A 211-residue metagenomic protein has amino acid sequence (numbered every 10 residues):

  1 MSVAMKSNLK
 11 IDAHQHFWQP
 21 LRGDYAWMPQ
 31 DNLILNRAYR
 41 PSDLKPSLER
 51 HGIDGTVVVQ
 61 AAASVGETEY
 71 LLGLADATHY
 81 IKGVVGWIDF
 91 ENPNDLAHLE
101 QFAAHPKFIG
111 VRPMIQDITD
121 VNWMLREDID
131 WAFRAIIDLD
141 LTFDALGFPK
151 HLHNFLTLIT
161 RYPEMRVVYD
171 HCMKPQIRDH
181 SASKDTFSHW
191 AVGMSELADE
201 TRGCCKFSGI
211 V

Functional and structural regions predicted by a protein language model:
S2-L139, D185-S188, L197: Mid-domain alpha/beta scaffold segments of enzyme catalytic cores
W123-V211: Catalytic pocket-lining loop regions of alpha/beta-barrel enzymes, especially the amidohydrolase/enolase/GH5 lineages
